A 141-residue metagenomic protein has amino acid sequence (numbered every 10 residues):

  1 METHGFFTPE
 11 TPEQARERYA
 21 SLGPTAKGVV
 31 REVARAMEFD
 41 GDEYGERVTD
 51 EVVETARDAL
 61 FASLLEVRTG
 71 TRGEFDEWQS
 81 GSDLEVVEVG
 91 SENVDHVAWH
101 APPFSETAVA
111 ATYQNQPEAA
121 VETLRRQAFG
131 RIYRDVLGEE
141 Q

Functional and structural regions predicted by a protein language model:
M1-Q141: Acidic, polar-rich N-terminal leader regions of halophilic archaeal proteins
